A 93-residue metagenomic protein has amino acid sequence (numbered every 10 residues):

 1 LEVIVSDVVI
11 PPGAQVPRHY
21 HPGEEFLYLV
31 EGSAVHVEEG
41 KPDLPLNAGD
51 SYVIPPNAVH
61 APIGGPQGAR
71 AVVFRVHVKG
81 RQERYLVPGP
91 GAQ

Functional and structural regions predicted by a protein language model:
L1, G13-F26: A short beta-loop-beta micro-motif enriched in histidine and acidic residues
L1-I4, I63-Q93: Double-stranded beta-helix
I10-P11, E39-N57: Short acidic-glycine-tyrosine-enriched beta hairpin
Q15-V16, S33-V37, S51: Short beta-strand segments in beta-sandwich/barrel cores
R18, F26-Y28, V53-I54, R70-R75: Structural recognition of the beta-strand scaffold that forms the well-ordered cores of secreted hydrolase catalytic
R18, H36-V37, V59-P66: Short beta-strand His + acidic residue motifs that chelate non-heme Fe in jelly-roll/DSBH and cupin folds
P22-G40: Glycine- and acidic-residue-biased ligand/ion/polar-headgroup-sensing regions
